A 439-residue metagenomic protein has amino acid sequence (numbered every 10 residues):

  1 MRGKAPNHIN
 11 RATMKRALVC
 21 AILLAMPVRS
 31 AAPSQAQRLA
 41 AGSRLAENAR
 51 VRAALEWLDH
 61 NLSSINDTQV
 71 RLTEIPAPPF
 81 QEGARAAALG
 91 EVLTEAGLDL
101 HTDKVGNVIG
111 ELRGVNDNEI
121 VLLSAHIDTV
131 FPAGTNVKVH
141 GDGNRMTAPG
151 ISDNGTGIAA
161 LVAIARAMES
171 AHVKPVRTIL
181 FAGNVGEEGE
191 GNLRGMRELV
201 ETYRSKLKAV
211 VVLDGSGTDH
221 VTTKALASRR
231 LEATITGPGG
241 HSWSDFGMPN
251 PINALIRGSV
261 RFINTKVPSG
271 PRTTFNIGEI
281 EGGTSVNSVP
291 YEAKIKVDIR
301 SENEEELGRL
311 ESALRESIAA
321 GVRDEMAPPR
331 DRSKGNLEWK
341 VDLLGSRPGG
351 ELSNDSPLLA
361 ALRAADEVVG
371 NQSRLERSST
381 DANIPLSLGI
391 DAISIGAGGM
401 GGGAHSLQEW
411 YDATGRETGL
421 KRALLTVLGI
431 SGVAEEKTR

Functional and structural regions predicted by a protein language model:
R2-V19: Bacterial N-terminal signal peptides that target proteins for export
A17-P27: Bacterial N-terminal signal peptides
A32-P78, A225-A227: N-terminal hydrophobic or amphipathic helices/low-complexity stretches enriched in small/hydrophobic/Pro/Gly
Q37-A49, A53, Q69, I252-R439: Metal-dependent amide/peptide-bond hydrolase catalytic core, centered on the "pita-bread" metallohydrolase fold
D67-E119: A non-catalytic alpha/beta surface segment that caps or lines the substrate-entry region of metallo-dependent hydrolase
N116, R145-S228, P268, N287 (+1 more regions): Acidic/histidine-rich catalytic neighborhood of metal-dependent amide-processing enzymes
L123, G141-E190, L231-I235, S244-K266 (+3 more regions): Alpha-helical metal-binding/catalytic segments enriched in His/Glu/Asp
I127-G141, L207, T222-T234, A364: Acidic-glycine-rich active-site phosphate/pyrophosphate-binding loop
